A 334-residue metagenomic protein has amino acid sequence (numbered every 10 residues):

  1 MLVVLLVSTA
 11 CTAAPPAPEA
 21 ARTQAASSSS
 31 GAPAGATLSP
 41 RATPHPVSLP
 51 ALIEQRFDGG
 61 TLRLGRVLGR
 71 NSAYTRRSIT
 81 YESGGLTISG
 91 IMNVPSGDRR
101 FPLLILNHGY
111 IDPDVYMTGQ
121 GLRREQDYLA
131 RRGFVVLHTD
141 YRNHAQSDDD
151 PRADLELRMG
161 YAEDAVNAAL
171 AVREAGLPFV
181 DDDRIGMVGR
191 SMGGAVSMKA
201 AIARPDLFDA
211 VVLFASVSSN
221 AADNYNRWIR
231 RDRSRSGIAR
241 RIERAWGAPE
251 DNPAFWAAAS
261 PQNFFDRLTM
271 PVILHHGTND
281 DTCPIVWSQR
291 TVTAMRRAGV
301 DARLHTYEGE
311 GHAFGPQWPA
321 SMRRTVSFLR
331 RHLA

Functional and structural regions predicted by a protein language model:
E54-D98: N-terminal cap/lid segment of alpha/beta-hydrolase-fold proteins
R99-F101, L106-D148, N220-A221: Short substrate-entry loop that stabilizes the transition state in hydrolases
L155-G176: Alpha/beta-hydrolase active-site loop
P178-S191: Alpha/beta-hydrolase fold nucleophile elbow
G189-K199: Glycine-rich nucleophile elbow surrounding the catalytic serine of serine-hydrolase chemistry
M198-P249: Hydrolase active-site cap/lid region
L268, L274-H276, D280: Short beta-strand/loop motif that positions the catalytic acidic residue of the alpha/beta-hydrolase fold
V286-A334: C-terminal catalytic histidine-bearing segment of alpha/beta-hydrolase fold enzymes
